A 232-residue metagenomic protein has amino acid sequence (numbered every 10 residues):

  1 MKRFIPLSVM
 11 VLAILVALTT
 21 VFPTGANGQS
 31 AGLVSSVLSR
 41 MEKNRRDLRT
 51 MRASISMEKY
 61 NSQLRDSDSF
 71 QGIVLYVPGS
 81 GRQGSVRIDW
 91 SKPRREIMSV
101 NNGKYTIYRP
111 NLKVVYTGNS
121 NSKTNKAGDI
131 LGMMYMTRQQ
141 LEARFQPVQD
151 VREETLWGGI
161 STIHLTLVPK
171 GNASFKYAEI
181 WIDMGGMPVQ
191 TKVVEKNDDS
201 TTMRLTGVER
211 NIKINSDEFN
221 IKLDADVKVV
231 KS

Functional and structural regions predicted by a protein language model:
M1-V11: Bacterial N-terminal signal peptides that target proteins for export
V9-T20: Bacterial N-terminal signal peptides
A26-S30: Boundary at the C-terminal end of the N-terminal hydrophobic targeting segment
A31, Y116-G118, A143, V148-S232: Gly/Pro-enriched, hydrophobic low-complexity segments that function as extracytoplasmic propeptides/linkers
V34-S36, K43-I107: N-terminal mature ectodomain segment of secretory-pathway/periplasmic proteins
S35-L38, E42, G128-L131, E179: Extracytoplasmic/secreted envelope proteins and their assembly/folding machinery, especially bacterial periplasmic
M57, Y108-N111, K192-K196: Beta-turn initiation residues at beta-strand->coil junctions
T106-M136: Acidic/charged, solvent-exposed loop-and-adjacent secondary-structure segments enriched in E/D, K/R, S/T, and G/P
